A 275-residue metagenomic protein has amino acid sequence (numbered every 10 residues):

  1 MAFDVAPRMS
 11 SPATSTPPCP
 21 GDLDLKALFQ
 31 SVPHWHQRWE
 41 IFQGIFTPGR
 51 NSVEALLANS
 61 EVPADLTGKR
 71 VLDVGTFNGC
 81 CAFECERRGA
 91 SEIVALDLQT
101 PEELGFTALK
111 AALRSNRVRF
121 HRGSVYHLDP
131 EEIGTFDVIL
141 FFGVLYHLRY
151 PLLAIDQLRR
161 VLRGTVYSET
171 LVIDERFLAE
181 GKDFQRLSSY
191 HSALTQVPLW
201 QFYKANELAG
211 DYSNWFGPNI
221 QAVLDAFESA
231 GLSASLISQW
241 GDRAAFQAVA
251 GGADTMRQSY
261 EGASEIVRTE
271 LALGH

Functional and structural regions predicted by a protein language model:
A2-I41: N-terminal, positively charged/glycine-rich alpha-helical extensions of SAM-dependent methyltransferases
P17-P33, R87, R117-R119, V138-I139 (+3 more regions): N-terminal targeting leaders
T47-K69: Conserved alpha-helix/loop element of class I SAM-dependent methyltransferases that forms part of the SAM/SAH-binding
V62-P63, H127-G134: Short amphipathic alpha-helix with an adjacent loop that forms part of the alpha/beta core around
K69-F77: Conserved class I S-adenosyl-L-methionine
C80-H127: Class I SAM-dependent methyltransferase SAM/SAH-binding core
V125-Y126, F136, L140-F141, R149-H275: S-adenosyl-L-methionine-dependent methyltransferase catalytic module, highlighting the catalytic core
